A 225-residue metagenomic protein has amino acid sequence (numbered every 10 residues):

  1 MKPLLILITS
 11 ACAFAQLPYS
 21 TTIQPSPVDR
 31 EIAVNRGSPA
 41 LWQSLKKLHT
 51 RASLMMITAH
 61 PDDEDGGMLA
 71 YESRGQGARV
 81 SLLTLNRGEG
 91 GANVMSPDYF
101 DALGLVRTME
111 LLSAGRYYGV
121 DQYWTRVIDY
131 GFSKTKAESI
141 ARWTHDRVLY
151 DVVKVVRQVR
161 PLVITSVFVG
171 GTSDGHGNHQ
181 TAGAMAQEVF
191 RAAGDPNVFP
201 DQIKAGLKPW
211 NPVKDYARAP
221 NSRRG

Functional and structural regions predicted by a protein language model:
K2, L17, R160, K208-N211: Intrinsic-disorder/low-complexity coil detector
P3-A13: Sec-dependent N-terminal signal peptides
Q16-F199: Active-site beta-strand->loop->alpha-helix modules in alpha/beta enzyme cores, enriched in Gly/His/Asp(Glu)
D195-G225: C-terminal accessory domains and tails appended to enzymatic cores
